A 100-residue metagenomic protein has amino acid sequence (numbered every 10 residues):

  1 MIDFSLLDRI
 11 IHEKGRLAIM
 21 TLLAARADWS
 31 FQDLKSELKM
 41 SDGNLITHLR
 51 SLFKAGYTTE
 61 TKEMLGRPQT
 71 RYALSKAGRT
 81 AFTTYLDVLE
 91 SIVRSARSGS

Functional and structural regions predicted by a protein language model:
M1-F4, T21, A77-S100: Amphipathic alpha-helical dimerization/coiled-coil segments that flank or bridge DNA-binding/regulatory modules
I2-N44, L65-A73: N-terminal helix-turn-helix DNA-binding core of bacterial DNA-binding proteins
S36, F53-K54: Alpha-helical residues within the helix-turn-helix
S41, K54, K76: Short glycine/serine/threonine-biased micro-segments
L49-R50: Short, hydrophobic-biased segments on the C-terminal half of alpha helices that form "recognition helices"
